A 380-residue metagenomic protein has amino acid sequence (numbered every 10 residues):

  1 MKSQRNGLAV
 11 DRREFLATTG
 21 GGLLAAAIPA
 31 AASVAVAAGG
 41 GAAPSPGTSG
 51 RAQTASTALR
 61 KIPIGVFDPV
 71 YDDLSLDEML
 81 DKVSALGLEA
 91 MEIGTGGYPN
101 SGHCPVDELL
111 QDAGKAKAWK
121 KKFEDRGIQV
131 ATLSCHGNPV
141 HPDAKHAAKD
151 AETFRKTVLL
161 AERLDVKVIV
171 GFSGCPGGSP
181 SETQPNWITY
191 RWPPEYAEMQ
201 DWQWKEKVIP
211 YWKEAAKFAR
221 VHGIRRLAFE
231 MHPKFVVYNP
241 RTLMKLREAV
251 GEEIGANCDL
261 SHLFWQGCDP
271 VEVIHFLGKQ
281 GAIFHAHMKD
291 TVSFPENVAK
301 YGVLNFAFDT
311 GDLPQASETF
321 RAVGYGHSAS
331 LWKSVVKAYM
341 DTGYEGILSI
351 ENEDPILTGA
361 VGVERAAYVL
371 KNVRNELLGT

Functional and structural regions predicted by a protein language model:
M1-D11, V36: N-terminal secretory signal peptides
E14, T19-A32, R51-A58, E78 (+4 more regions): Active-site acidic/histidine proton-transfer and metal-coordination neighborhood in alpha/beta enzyme cores
A30-G65, P69-D72, D81-K82: C-terminal segment of N-terminal export signals and the immediately downstream linker at the start of the mature
K61, A90-M91, L133, W192-G326: Acidic/histidine-rich catalytic cores of soluble enzymes
V66, V83, M91, F123 (+4 more regions): Conserved, mostly hydrophobic/aromatic
D73-V83, K149-V158, C268-F276, W332: Short, acidic/polar
M79-G97: Catalytic domains of carbohydrate-active enzymes, especially glycoside hydrolases
G94-A118: Glycine-rich, proline-tolerant flexible connector loops at the mouths of alpha/beta enzymes
